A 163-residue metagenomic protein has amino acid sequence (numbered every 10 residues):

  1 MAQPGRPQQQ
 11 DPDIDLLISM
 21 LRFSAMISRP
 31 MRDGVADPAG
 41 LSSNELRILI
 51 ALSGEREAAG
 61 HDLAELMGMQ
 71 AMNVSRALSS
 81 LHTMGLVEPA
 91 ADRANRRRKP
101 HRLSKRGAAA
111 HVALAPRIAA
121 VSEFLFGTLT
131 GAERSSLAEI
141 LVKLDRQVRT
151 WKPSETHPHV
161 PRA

Functional and structural regions predicted by a protein language model:
M1-A39, A163: N-terminal leader segment of winged-helix/HTH proteins
M1-Q9, A132-A163: C-terminal regulatory/oligomerization modules of transcriptional regulators
A2-G5, S79-V142: Charged, amphipathic alpha-helical coiled-coil/dimerization segments
D11, R29-N73, L78, M84 (+1 more regions): N-terminal helix-turn-helix DNA-binding core of bacterial DNA-binding proteins
D15, S19, P30, R47-S53 (+2 more regions): Pre-recognition alpha-helix immediately N-terminal to the DNA-recognition helix within helix-turn-helix or winged-helix
L21, A25, I50-G54, A115 (+1 more regions): Short, locally clustered residues in the helix-turn-helix/winged-helix DNA-binding domain
I27, M31-G34, M67, A110-L129 (+1 more regions): Alpha-helical linker/hinge and terminal dimerization helices associated with HTH transcriptional regulators
